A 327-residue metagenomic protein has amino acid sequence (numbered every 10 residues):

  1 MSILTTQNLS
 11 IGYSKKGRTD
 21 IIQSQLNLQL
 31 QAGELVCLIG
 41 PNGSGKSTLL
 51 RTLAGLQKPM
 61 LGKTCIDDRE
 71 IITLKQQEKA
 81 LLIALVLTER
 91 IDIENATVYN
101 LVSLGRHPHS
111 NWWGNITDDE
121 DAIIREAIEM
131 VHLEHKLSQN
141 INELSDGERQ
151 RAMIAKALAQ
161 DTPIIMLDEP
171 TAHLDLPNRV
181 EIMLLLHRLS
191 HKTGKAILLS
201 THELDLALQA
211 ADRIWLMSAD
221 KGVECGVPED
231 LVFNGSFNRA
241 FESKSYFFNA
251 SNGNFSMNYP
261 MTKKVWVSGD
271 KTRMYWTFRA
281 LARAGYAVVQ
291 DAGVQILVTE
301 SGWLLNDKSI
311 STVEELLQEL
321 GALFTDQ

Functional and structural regions predicted by a protein language model:
L4, I21-Q25: Conserved structural motif at the start of ABC-family nucleotide-binding domains
I39-P41: The feature captures the beta-strand-to-loop junction immediately N-terminal to the Walker
A54: Helix-to-loop junction immediately C-terminal to a conserved catalytic motif
G62-E70, K79: Conserved ABC transporter NBD signature motif
D118-K136: Conserved ABC ATPase "signature" region
N140-L144, E148: Conserved ABC ATPase signature
I165-D168: Catalytic Walker B motif of ABC-type/P-loop ATPase nucleotide-binding domains
